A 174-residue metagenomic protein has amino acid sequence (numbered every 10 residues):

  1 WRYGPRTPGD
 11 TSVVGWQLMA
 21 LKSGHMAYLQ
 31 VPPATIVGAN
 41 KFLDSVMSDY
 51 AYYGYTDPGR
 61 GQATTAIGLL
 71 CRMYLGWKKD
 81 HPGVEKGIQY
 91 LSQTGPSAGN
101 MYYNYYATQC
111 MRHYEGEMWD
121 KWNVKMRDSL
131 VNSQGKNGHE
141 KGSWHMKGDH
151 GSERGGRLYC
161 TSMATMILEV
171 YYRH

Functional and structural regions predicted by a protein language model:
W1-V37, D44-Q89, Q93-D128, N132-H174: An alpha-helical repeat/solenoid feature that recognizes helix-turn-helix modules
